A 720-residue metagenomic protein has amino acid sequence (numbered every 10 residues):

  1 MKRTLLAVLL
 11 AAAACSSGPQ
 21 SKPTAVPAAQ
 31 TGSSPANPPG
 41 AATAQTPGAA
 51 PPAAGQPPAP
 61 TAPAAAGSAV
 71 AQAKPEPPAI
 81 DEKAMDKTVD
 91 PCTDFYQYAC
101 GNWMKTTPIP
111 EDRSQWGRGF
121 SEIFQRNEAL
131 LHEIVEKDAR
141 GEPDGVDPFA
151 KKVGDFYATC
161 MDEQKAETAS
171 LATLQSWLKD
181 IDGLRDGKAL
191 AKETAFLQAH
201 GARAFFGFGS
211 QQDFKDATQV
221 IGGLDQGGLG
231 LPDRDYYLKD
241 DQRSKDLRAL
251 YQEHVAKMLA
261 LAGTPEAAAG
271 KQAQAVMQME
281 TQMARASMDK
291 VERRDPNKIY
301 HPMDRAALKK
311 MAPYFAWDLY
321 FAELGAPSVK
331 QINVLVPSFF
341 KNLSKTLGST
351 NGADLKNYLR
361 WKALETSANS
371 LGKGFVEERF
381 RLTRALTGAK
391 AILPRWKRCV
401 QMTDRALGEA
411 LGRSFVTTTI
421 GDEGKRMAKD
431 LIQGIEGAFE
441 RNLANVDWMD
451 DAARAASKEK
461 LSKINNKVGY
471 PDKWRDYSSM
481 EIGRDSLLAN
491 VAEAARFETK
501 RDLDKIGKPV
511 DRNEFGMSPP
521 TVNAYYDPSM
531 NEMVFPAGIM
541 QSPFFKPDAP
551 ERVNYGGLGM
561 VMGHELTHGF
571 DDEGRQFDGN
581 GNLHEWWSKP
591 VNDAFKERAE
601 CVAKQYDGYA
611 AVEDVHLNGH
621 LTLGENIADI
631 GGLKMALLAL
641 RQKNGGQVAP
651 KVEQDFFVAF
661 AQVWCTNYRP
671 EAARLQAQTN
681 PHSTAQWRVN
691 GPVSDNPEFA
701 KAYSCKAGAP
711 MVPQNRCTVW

Functional and structural regions predicted by a protein language model:
K2-A14: Gram-negative bacterial Sec-dependent N-terminal signal peptides
C15-P19: Bacterial signal peptide processing site
Q20-S68, Q72: Low-complexity, Pro/Ser/Thr
A69-K83: Short, Gly/Pro- and small/polar-rich lid/capping loops
A73, D90-D94, Y98-A166: Active-site-surrounding "flap" and adjacent substrate/cofactor-binding loops of secreted or lumenal enzymes, prototyped
A73, V276, M311-Y314, A326 (+6 more regions): Intrinsically disordered, low-complexity linker/terminal regions across diverse proteins
E82-K83, K87-P91: A charge-rich, low-complexity, intrinsically flexible signal that marks solvent-exposed coils, linkers, repeats
D138-G434: Noncatalytic, helix-rich "gating/capping" subdomain that lines the substrate-entry/channel surface of large enzyme
